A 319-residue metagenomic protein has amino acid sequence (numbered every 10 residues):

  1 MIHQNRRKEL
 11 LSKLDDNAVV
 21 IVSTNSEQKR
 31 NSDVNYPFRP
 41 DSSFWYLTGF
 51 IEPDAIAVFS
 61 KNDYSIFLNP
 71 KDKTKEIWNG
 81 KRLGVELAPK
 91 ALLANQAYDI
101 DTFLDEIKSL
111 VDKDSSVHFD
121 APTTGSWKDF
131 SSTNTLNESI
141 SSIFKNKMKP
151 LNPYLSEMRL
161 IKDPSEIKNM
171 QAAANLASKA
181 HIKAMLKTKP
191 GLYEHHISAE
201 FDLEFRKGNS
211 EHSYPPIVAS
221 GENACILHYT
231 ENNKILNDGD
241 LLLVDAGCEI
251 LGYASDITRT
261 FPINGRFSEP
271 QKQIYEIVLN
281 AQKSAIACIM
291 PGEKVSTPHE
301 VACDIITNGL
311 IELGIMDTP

Functional and structural regions predicted by a protein language model:
M1-P319: Active-site neighborhoods and metal-handling regions in enzymes and metal-associated proteins
